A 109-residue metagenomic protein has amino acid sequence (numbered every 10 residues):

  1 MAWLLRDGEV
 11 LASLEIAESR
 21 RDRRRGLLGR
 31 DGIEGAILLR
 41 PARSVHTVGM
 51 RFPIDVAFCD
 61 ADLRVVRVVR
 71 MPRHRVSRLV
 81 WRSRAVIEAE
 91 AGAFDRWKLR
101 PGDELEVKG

Functional and structural regions predicted by a protein language model:
M1-G109: Compact, glycine-rich, soluble single-domain proteins
